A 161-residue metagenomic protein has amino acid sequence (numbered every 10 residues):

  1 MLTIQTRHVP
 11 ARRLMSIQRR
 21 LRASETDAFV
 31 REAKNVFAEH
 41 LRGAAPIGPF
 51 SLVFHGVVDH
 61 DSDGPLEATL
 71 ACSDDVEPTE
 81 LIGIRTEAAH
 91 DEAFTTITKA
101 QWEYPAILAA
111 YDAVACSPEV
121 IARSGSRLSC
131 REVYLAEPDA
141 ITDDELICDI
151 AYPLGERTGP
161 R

Functional and structural regions predicted by a protein language model:
M1-R161: A solvent-exposed interaction/effector surface
